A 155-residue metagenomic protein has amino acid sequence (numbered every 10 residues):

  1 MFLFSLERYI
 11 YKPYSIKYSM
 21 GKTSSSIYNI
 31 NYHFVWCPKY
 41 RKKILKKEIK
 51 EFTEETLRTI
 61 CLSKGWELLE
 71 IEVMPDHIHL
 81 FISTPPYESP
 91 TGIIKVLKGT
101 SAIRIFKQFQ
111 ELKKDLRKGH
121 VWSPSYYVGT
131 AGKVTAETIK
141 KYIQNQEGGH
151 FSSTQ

Functional and structural regions predicted by a protein language model:
M1-Q155: Basic nucleic-acid-binding interfaces
